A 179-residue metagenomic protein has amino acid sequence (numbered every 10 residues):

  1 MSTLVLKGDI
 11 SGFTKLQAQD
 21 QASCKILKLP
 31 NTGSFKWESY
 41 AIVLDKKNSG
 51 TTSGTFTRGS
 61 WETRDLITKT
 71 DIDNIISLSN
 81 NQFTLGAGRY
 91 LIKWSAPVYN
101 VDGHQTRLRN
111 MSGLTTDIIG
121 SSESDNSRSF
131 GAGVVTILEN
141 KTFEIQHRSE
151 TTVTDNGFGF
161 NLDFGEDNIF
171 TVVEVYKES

Functional and structural regions predicted by a protein language model:
M1-E38, K47-S53: Intrinsic low-complexity, repeat-rich intrinsically disordered segments enriched in small/flexible residues
W37-S179: Extracellular jelly-roll beta-sandwich "head" domains, especially the C-terminal globular C1q domain
